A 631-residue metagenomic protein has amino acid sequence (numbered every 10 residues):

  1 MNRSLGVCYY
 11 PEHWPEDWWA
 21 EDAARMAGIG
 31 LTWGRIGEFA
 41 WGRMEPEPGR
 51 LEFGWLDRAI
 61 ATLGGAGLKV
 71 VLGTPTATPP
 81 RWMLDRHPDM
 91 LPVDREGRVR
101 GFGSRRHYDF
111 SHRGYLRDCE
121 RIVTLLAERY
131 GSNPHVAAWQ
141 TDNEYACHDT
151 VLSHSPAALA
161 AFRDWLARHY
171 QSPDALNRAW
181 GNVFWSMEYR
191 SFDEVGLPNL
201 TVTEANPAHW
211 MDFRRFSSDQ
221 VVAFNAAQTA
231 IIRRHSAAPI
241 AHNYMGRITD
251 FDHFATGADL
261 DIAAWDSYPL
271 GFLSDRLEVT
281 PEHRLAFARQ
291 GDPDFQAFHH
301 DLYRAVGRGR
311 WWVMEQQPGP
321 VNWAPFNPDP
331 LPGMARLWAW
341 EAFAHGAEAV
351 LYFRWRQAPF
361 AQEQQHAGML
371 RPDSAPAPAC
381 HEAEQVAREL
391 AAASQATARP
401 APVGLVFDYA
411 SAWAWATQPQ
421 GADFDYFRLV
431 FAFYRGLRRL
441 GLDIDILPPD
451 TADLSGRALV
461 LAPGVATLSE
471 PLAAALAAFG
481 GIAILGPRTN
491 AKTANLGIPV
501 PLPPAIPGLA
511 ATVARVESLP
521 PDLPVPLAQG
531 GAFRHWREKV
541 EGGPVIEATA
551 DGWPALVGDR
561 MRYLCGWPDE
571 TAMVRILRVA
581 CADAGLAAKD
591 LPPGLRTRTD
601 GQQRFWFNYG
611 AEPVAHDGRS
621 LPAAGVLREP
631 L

Functional and structural regions predicted by a protein language model:
S4-E16, G37-G54, G101-E120, Y145-V151 (+6 more regions): The substrate-binding groove and active-site-proximal loops of carbohydrate-active enzymes, especially glycoside
V7, M26, G34, L63 (+9 more regions): Conserved, mostly hydrophobic/aromatic
H13-G28, C119-L125, M245-A255, L331-W340: Short, acidic/polar
E21-G28, R35-R100, L125-A127, A227-H235 (+1 more regions): Aromatic-lined substrate-binding rim segments of carbohydrate-active enzymes
E96-L302: Polysaccharide-binding and catalytic clefts of secreted carbohydrate-active enzymes
A241-F427, F431, A514-A528, F533 (+1 more regions): Hydrophobic targeting/anchoring helices
R247, F433-L454: A short, well-structured beta->alpha microelement
P463-L631: A conserved amphipathic helix/loop scaffold that creates a polar/acidic microenvironment used either to coordinate
